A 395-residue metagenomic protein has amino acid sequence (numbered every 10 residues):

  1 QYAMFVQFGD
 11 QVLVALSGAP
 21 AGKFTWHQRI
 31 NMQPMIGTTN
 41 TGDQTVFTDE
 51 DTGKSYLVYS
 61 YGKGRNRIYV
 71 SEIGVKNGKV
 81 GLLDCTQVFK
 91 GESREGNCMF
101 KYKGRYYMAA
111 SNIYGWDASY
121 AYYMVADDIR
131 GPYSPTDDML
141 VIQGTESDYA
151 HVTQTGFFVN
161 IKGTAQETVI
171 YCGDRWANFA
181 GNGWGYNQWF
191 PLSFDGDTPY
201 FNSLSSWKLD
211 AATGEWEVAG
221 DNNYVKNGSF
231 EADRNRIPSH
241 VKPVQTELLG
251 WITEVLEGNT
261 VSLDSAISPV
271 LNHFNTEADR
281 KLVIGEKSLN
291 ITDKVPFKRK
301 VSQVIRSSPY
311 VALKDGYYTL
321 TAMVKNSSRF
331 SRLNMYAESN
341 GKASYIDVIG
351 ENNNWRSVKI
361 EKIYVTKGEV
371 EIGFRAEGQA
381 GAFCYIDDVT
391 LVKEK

Functional and structural regions predicted by a protein language model:
Q1-S239, F274, R280-V283, N354-R356 (+1 more regions): Carbohydrate-active catalytic/glycan-binding domains of CAZyme proteins, especially the secreted or lumenal ectodomains
E217-K395: Extracellular and organelle-lumenal recognition/adhesion modules and their flexible linkers in secreted
